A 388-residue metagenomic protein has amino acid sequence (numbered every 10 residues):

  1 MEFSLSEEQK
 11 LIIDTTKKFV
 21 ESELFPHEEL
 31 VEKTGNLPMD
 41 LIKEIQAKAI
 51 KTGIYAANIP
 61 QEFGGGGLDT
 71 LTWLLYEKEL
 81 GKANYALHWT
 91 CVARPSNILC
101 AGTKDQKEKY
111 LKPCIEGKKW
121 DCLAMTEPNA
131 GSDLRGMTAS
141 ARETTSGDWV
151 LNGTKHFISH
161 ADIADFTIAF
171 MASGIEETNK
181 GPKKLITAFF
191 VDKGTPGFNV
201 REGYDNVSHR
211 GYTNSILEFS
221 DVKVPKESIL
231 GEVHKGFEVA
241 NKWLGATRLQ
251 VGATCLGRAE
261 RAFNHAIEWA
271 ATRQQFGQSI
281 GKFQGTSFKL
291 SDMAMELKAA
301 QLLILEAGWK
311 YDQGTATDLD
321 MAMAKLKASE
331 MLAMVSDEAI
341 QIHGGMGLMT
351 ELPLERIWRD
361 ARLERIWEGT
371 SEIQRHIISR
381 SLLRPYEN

Functional and structural regions predicted by a protein language model:
M1-W89, A101-Q106, P113-K118, G131-L134 (+4 more regions): Alpha-helical interface subdomain recognition
G53, Y76-G81, M171-A172, V191-P196 (+1 more regions): Short Ser/Thr-interspersed hydrophobic loop/turn segments at strand-loop and sheet-helix junctions that line or gate
W89, C114, N129-S132, F157-H160 (+2 more regions): Short Gly/Pro-enriched turn/cap motifs at secondary-structure boundaries
S96-A101, L123-A124, R135, E176: Flexible, glycine-rich active-site loops centered on histidine and acidic residues that chelate a metal or position
G117-M125, F170: A short, Trp-centered hydrophobic/proline-enriched beta-strand micro-motif
G136, G194-K223: Flexible, small-/acidic-enriched active-site or ligand-binding loops
A139-R142: A structural signal for short hydrophobic beta-strand segments in well-ordered beta-sheet cores
D148-V200: A short core secondary-structure module
